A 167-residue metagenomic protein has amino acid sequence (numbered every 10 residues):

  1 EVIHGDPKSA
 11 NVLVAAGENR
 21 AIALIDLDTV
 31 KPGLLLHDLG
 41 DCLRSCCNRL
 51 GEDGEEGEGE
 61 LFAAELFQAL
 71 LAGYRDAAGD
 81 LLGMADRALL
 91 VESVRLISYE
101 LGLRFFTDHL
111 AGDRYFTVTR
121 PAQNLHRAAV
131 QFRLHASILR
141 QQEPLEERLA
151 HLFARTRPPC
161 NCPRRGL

Functional and structural regions predicted by a protein language model:
E1-H37, L50: Active-site acidic catalytic loop and adjacent metal/ATP-binding pocket of ATP-dependent phosphoryl transfer enzymes
H4, K31, V94-Y99, R127: Secondary-structure capping and boundary motifs in well-ordered enzyme cores
K8-N11, D41, L103, L134: Hydrophobic side chains within alpha-helical segments
R20, L24, L71-M84: Short amphipathic alpha-helical segments and their helix-coil junctions
G33, M84, E100: Loop/helix-junction capping segments adjacent to catalytic residues or to phosphate/diphosphate-binding pockets
L36-G79, L96-Y115: Active-site activation/catalytic loop segments of kinase-like enzymes and analogous catalytic loops in related
L82-V94: All-alpha amphipathic helical-bundle segments outside canonical DNA-binding/catalytic cores that form hydrophobic
E100-L167: ATP/Mg2+ or Mg2+-diphosphate-binding catalytic cores that bind nucleotide phosphates or diphosphates via glycine-rich
